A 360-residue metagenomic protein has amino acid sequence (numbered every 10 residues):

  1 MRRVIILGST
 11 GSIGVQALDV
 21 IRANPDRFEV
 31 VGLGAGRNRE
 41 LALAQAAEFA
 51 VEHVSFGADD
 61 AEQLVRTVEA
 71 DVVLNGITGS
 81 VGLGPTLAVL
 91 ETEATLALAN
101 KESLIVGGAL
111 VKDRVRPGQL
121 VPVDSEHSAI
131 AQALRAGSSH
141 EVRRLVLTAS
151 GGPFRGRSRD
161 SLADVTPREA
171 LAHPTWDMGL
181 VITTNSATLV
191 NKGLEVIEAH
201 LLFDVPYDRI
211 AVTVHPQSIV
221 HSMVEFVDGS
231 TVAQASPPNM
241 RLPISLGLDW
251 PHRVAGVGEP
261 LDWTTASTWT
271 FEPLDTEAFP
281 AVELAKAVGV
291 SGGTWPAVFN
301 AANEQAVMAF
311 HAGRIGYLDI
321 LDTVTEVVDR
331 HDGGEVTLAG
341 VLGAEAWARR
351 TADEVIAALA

Functional and structural regions predicted by a protein language model:
M1-A360: Catalytic, metal-anchored helix/loop core of enzyme active sites in primary metabolism
